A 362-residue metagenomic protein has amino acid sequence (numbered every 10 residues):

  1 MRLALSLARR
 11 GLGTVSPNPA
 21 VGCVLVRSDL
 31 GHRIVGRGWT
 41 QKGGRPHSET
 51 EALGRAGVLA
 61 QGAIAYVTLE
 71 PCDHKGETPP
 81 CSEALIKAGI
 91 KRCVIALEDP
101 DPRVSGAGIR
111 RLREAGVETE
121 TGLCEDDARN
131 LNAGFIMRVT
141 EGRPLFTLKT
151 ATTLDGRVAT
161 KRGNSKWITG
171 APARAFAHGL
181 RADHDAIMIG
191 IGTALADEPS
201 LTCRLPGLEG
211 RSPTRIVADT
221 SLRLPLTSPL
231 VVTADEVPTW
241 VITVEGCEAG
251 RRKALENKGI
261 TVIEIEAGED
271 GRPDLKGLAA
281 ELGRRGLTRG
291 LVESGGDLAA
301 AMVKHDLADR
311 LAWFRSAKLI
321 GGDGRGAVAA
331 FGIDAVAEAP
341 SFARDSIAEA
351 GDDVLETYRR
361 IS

Functional and structural regions predicted by a protein language model:
M1-N18, E77, L145-S362: Enzymes that bind and transform nitrogen-containing heteroaromatic metabolites
L7-R10, R55, G134: Solvent-exposed, charged/polar functional surfaces in cytosolic regulatory/catalytic domains
T14-P17, I109, L123-A151: Proteins enriched for Cys/Gly/acidic motifs involved in redox and nucleic-acid/cofactor modification
V21-H32, R37, L148-T153, V158-A159: Active-site and channel-lining beta-strand-loop segments that bind or position nucleotide-derived/phosphorylated
C23-V24, A52, A56, G142-L145 (+2 more regions): Short, compositionally biased "basic patch" segments
V24-D127, T214, W240: Zn2+-dependent cytidine deaminase-like catalytic core
R27-S28, T140-E141, R359-I361: Active-site beta-strand termini and strand-to-loop segments that position acidic
V58-Q61, A88-K91, E141, A182 (+2 more regions): Structured loop/turn residues at beta-strand edges in well-structured enzyme cores
